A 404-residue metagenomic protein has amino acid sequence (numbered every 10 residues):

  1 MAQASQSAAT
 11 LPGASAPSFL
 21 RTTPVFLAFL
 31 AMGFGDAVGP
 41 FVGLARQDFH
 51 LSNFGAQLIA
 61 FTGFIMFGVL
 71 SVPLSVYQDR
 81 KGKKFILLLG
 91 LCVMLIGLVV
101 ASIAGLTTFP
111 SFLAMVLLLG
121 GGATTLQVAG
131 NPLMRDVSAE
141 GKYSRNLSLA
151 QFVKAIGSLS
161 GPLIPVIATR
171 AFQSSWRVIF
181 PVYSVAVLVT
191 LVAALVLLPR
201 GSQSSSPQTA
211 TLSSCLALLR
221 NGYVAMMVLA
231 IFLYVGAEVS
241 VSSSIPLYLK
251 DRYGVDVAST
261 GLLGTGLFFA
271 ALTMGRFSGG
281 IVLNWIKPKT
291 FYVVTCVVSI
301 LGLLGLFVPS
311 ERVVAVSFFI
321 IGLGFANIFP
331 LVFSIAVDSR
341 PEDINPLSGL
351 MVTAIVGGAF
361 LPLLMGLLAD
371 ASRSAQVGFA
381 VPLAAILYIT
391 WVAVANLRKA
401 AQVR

Functional and structural regions predicted by a protein language model:
V38-G39, R220-G266, T273: Extracytoplasmic gate region of multi-pass secondary transporters
F61-V76, G266-S278: Central cavity-lining transmembrane alpha-helices of secondary-active solute carriers, predominantly the Major
V69-F109: Conserved MFS/SLC helix-loop-helix module at the cytosolic interface between two early adjacent transmembrane helices
F109-T125, V313-A326: Hydrophobic core of transmembrane alpha-helices in multi-pass small-molecule transporters, especially MFS/SLC-type
M115-F152: Cytoplasmic helix-loop-helix junction between adjacent transmembrane helices in 12-TM secondary transporters
K142-P165, G349-L361: Glycine-rich segments within core transmembrane alpha-helices of 12-TM secondary carriers
L149-P199: Helix-loop-helix hairpin linking two adjacent transmembrane segments in secondary transporters
I286-V332: C-terminal transmembrane helical hairpin of 12-TM major facilitator-type secondary transporters
